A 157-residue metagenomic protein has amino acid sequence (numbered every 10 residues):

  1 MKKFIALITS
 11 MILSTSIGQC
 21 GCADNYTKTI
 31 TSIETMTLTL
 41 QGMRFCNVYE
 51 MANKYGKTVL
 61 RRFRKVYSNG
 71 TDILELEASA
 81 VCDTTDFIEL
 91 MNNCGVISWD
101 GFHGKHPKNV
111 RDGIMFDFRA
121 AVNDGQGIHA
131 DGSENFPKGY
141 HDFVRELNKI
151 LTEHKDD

Functional and structural regions predicted by a protein language model:
M1-F4: Positively charged n-region of N-terminal signal peptides that target proteins for export
I12-I17: Hydrophobic core
A23-F45, N93-D157: Short, well-ordered, aromatic-rich surface patches in folded extracellular/luminal domains
V48-K54, I73-C82, G125-F136: Short amphipathic beta-strand/extended segments with alternating polar/hydrophobic composition
V48-N69: Short, flexible N-terminal segments of the mature chain
R62-W99: A short-motif feature that recognizes glycine-rich, charge-decorated loops that bind or process nucleotide phosphates
